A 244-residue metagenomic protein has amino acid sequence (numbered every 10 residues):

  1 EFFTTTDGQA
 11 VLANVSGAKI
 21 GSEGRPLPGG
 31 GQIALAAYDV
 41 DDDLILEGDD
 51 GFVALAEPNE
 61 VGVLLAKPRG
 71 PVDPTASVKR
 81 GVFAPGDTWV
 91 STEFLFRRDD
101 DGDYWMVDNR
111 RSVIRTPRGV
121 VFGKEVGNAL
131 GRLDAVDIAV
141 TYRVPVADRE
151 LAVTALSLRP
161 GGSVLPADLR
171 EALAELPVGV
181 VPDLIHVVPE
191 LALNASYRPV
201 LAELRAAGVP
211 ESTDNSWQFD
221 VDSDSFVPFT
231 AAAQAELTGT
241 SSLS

Functional and structural regions predicted by a protein language model:
E1-D103, R110-V113: Conserved AMP-binding/adenylate-forming
F2-G8, L27-D39, G48-G51, A192-A206 (+1 more regions): A short, terminal or domain-edge coil/loop segment
A37-V40, V146, D220: Acidic/polar residues at beta-strand termini and the immediately following turn/coil
G62-A66, G70-V181, P189-P199, E203: AMP-binding/adenylate-forming catalytic core of the ANL superfamily
V146, S212-T213: Sparse recognition of residues in long alpha-helices and their boundaries
L176-P199, N215-L243: AMP-binding/adenylate-forming catalytic domain of the ANL superfamily
A206-S212: Short arginine-rich
